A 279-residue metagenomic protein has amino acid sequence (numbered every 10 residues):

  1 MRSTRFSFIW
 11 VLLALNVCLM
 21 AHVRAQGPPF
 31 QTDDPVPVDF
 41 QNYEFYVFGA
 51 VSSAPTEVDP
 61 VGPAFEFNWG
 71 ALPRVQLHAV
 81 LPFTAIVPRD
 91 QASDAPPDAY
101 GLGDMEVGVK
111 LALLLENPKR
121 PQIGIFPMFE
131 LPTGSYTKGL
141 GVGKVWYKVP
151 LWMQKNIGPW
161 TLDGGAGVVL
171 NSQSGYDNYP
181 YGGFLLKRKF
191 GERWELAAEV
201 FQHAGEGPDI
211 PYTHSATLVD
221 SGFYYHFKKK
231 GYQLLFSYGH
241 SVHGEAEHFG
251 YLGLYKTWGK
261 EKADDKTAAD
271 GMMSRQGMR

Functional and structural regions predicted by a protein language model:
M1-V11: Bacterial N-terminal signal peptides that target proteins for export
I9-L19: Bacterial N-terminal signal peptides
L19-A25: Sec/Tat signal peptide C-region and signal peptidase I cleavage site
A25-R279: Transmembrane beta-barrel domains of Gram-negative outer membranes and organellar outer membranes
